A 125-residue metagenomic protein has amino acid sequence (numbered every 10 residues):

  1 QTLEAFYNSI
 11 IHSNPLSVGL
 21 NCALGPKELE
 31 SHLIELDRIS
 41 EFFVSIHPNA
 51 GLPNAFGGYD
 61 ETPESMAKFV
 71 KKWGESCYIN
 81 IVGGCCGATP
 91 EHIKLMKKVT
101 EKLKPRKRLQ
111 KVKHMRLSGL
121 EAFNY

Functional and structural regions predicted by a protein language model:
Q1-Y125: Domain-level signal for soluble alpha/beta catalytic cores
